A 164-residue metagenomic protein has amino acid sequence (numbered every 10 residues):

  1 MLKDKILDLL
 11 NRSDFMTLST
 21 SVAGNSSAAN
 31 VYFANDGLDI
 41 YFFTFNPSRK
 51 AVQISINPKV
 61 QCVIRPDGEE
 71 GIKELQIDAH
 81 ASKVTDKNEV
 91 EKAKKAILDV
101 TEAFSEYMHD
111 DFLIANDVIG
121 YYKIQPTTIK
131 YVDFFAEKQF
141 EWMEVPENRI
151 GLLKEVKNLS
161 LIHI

Functional and structural regions predicted by a protein language model:
M1-M16, N148-G151, N158: Extreme N-terminal tail/first-helix region
D8-G24, V60-I64: A short, Trp-centered hydrophobic/proline-enriched beta-strand micro-motif
T17, D39-Y41, Q61, K130: General beta-strand recognition
I40-T44, I77, Y122-I124, Y131: Short hydrophobic-aromatic micro-motifs
R49, Q53-F104: Short, structured beta-strand-loop surface elements
Y107-M143: Short, active-site-adjacent segments that bind or coordinate small-molecule cofactors and metal centers
I162-I164: Conserved small/polar residues in nucleotide/adenosyl-binding loops
